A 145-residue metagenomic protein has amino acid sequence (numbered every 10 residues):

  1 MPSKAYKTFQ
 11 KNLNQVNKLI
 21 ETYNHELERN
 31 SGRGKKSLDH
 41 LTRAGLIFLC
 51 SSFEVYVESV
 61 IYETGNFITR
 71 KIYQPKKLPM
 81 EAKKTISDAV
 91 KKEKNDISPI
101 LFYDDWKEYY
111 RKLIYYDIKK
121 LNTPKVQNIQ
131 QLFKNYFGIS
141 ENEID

Functional and structural regions predicted by a protein language model:
M1-I47, S59, K71-E81: Charged alpha-helical initiation segments
F48-L49, V60-D145: Helix-loop junctions and short alpha-helical segments
S51-V55: Extended alpha-helical coiled-coil scaffold domains characteristic of the BAR superfamily
